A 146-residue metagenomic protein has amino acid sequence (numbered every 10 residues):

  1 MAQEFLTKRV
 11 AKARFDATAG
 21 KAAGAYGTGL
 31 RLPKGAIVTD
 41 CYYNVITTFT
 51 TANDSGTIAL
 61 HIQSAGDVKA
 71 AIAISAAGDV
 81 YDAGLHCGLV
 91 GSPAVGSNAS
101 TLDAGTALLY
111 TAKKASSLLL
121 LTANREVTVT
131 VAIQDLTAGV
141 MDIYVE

Functional and structural regions predicted by a protein language model:
M1-E146: Surface-exposed, low-hydrophobicity beta-strand/loop segments enriched in small/polar/acidic residues
